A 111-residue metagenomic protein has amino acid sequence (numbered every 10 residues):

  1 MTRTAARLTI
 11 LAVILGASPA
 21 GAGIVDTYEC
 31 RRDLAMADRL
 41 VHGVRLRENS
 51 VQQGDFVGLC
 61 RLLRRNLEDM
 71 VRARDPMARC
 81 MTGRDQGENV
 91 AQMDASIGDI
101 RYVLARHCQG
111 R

Functional and structural regions predicted by a protein language model:
M1-T9: Bacterial N-terminal signal peptides that target proteins for export
R3, A35, V41-G43, M70 (+1 more regions): General helical secondary-structure elements
A17-P19: N-terminal signal peptide c-region/cleavage motif recognized by signal peptidases
G21-G58, G110: Immediate post-signal-peptide N-terminus of mature secreted/exported proteins
D26-M36, L59-N66, N89-S96: Amphipathic alpha-helix face/heptad-repeat signature
R64-R111: Compact alpha-helical subdomains of small soluble proteins
